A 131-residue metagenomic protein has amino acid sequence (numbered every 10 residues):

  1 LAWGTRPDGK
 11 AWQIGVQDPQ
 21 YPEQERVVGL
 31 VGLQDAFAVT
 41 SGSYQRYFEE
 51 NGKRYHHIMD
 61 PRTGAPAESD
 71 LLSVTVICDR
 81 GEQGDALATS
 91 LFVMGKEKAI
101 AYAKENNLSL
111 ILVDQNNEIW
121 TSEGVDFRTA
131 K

Functional and structural regions predicted by a protein language model:
L1-K131: Mature catalytic core of soluble alpha/beta enzymes
